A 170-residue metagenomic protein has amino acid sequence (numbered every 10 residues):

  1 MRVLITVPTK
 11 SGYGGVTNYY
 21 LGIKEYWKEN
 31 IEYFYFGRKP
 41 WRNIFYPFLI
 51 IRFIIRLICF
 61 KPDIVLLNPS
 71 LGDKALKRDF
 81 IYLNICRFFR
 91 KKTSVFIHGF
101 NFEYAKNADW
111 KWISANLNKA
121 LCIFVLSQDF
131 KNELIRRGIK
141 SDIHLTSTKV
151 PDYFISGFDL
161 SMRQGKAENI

Functional and structural regions predicted by a protein language model:
M1-R38, R90: N-terminal subdomain of nucleotide-sugar transferases
L4, S156-G157, S161-I170: Conserved donor-binding/catalytic core segment of Leloir-type glycosyltransferases
F45-L57: Glycine-rich, highly charged phosphate/nucleotide-binding loops
L49, V65-F89, F102: An aromatic- and histidine-rich active-site surface loop
D63-I64, C122: Structural motif
S70-K74, K91-A108, C122: A short, histidine- and acid-enriched strand-loop-helix "catalytic/donor-clamping" loop that lines the nucleotide-sugar
N118-G157: Donor nucleotide-sugar binding/catalytic pocket of nucleotide-sugar-dependent glycosyltransferases
